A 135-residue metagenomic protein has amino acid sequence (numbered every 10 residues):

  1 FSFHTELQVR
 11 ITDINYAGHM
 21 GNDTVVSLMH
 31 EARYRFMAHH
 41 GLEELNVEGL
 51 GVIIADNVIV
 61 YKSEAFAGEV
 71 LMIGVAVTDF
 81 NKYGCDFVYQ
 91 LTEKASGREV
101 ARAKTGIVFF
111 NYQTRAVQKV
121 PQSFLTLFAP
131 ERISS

Functional and structural regions predicted by a protein language model:
F1-D56, F110-S135: Hot-dog-fold acyl-thioester-processing enzymes
F1-T5, Y61, A67, V77-S135: HotDog/MaoC-like acyl-thioester-processing domains
L7-V9, Y16, L50-G51, I73 (+3 more regions): Generic secretory/membrane-interface signal
E43, G49-L50, G68-M72, V88-Q90: Short, positively charged
A55, V60-I73: Helix-adjacent hinge/juxtasegments
